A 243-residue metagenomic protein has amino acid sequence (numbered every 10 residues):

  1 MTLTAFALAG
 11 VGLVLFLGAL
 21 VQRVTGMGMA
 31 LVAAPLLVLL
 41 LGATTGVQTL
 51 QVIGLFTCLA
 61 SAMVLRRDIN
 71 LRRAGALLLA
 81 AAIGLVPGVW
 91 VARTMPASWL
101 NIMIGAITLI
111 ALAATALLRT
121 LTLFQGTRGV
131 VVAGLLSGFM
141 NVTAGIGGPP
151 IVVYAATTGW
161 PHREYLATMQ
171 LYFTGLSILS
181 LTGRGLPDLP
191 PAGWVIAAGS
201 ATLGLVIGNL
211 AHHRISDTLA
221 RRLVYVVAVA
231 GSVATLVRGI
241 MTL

Functional and structural regions predicted by a protein language model:
A7-G75, A133-V142, I146-L205: Small-residue-rich hydrophobic segments that form or flank transmembrane alpha-helices in multi-pass membrane proteins
L8, G12, Q51, I104-T108 (+4 more regions): Residues within membrane-spanning alpha-helices of integral membrane proteins, especially the hydrophobic core/packing
P35, G54, A81-L85, T108 (+3 more regions): Residue-level recognition of pore/gate-forming positions within transmembrane alpha-helices of multi-pass
P35, G88-R93, V153, N209-H213: Small-residue-mediated transmembrane helix hinge/kink sites in multi-pass secondary transporters
G46, P87, V91-R93, A97 (+4 more regions): Hydrophobic alpha-helical transmembrane segments in multi-pass integral membrane proteins
C58-I69, V89, M103-R128, N209-L210 (+1 more regions): Transmembrane helix exit motif
N70-A81, N101-G105, Q125-G134, E164-L171 (+1 more regions): Cytoplasmic-side transmembrane-helix entry/capping segments in multi-pass membrane proteins
I207-A230: Interfacial loop-to-transmembrane junctions
